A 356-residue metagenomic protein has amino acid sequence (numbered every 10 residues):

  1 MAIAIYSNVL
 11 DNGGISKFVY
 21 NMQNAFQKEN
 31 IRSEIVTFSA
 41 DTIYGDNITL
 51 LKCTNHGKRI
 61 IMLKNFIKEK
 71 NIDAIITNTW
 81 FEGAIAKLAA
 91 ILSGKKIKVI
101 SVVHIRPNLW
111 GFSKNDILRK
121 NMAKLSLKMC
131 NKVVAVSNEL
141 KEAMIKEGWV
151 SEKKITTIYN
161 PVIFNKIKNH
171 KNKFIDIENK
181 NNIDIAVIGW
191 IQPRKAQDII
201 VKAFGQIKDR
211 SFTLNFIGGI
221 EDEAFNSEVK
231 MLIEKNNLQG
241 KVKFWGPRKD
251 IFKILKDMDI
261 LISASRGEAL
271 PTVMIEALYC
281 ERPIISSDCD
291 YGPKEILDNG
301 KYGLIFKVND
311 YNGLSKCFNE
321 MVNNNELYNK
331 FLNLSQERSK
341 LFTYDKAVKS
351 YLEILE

Functional and structural regions predicted by a protein language model:
G13-N21, I183, V187-Q206, A224-S227 (+1 more regions): A conserved mid-protein helix/loop that constitutes part of the nucleotide-sugar donor-binding site
T37-D41, V162, I188, T213-S227: Glycosyltransferase donor-sugar binding loop
T77-I85, V103: Short His-centered aromatic/hydrophobic patch
C130-K154, V162-F164: A short, active-site helix/loop in glycosyltransferases that binds the activated sugar's phosphate group
S227-G246: Nucleotide-activated donor-binding/catalytic signature segment of Leloir-type glycosyltransferases, i.e., the conserved
P247, R266: Aromatic "clamp/platform" in nucleotide-sugar-dependent glycosyltransferases that forms part of the donor/acceptor
P283-S287: Short hydrophobic beta-strand element within catalytic cores of glycosyltransferases and related nucleotide-activated
D298-Y311, N319-E326: Conserved acidic donor-binding segment of nucleotide-sugar-dependent glycosyltransferases
